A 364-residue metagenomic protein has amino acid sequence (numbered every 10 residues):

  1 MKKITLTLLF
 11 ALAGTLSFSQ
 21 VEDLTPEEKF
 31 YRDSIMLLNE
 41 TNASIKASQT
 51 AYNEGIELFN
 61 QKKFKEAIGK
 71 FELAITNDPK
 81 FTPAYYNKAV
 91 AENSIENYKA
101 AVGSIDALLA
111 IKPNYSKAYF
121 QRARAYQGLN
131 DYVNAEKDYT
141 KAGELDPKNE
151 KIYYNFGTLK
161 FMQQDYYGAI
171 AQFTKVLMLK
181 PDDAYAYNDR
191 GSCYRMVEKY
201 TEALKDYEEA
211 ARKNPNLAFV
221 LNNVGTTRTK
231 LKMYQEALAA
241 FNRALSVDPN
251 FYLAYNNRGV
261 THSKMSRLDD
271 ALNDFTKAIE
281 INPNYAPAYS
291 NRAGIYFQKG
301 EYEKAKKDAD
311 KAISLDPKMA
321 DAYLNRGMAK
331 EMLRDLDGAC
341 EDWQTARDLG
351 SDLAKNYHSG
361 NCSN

Functional and structural regions predicted by a protein language model:
E22-N42, M328-N364: Terminal, low-structured helical/coil segments at or just beyond the last alpha-helical repeat
A47, F81, Y115, N149 (+6 more regions): Residue-level recognition of tetratricopeptide repeat
Y52-F59, P83-N93, K117-Q127, K151-F161 (+5 more regions): Conserved alpha-helical positions within TPR/SEL1-like repeat arrays
A74, A107-L108, K141-A142, K175-V176 (+5 more regions): Canonical positions in the second alpha-helix
N77, I111, L145, L179 (+5 more regions): Structural marker of alpha-solenoid helical repeat scaffolds
